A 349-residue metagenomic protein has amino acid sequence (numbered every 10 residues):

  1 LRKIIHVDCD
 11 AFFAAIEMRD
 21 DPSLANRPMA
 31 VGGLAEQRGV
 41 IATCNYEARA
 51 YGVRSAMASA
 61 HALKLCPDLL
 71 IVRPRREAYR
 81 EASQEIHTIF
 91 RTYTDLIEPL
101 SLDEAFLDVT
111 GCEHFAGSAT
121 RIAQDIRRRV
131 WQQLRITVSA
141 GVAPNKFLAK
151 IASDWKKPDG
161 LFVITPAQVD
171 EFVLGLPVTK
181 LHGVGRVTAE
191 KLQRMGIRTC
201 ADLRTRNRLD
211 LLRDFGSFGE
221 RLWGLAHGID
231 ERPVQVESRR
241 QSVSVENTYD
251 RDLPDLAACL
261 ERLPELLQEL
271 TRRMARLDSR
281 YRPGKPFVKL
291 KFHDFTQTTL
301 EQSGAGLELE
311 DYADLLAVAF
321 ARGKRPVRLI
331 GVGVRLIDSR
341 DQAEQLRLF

Functional and structural regions predicted by a protein language model:
L1-D214, G219-E220, V334, D338-F349: Gly/Gly-Pro- and Ser/Thr-rich, intrinsically disordered tail segments characteristic of DNA damage-repair and tolerance
H6, K180, E190-L329, S339-A343: DNA-contacting surface of Y-family translesion DNA polymerases
